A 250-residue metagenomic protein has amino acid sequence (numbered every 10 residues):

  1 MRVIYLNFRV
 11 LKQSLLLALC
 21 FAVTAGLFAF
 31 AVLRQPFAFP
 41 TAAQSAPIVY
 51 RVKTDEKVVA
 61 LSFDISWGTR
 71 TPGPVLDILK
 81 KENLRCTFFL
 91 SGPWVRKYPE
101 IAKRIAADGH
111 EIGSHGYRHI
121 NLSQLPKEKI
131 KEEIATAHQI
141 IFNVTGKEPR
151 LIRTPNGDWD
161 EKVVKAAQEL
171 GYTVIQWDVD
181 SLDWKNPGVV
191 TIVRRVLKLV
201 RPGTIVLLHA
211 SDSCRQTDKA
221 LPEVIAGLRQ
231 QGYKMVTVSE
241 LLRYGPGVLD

Functional and structural regions predicted by a protein language model:
M1-S14: N-terminal Lys/Arg-rich, disordered targeting/topogenic segments
L15-V32: Hydrophobic membrane-insertion alpha-helices, especially the h-region of bacterial N-terminal signal peptides
F37-S123, K129, E133, H138-I140: Active-site beta->alpha N-cap acidic-glycine motif
Q44-D55, K81-E82, R96, R215-D250: C-terminal domain-boundary segment and adjacent tail
S66-T69, P93-R96, R118-N121, K147 (+4 more regions): Solvent-exposed loop/turn segments at secondary-structure junctions within structured extracellular/periplasmic domains
L76-T87, E111, K127-D158, K165 (+3 more regions): CE4/NodB-like, metal-dependent polysaccharide N-deacetylase domain that modifies extracellular/periplasmic N-acetylated
I120-L125, L208, G247-V248: A short acidic, helix-capping loop that chelates divalent metal ions and anchors anionic groups
D158, V164-L199, Y233-Y244: His/Asp/Glu-enriched short active-site or ligand-binding loop at hydrolase and phosphoryl-transfer sites
